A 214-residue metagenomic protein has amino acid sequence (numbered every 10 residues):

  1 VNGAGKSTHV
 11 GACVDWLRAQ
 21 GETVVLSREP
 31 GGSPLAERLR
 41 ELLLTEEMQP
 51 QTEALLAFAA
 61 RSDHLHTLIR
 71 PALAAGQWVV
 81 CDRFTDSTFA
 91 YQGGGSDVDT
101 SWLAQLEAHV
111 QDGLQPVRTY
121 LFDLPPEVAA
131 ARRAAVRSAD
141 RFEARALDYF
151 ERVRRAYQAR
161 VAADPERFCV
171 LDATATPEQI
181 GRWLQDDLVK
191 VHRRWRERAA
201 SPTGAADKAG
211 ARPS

Functional and structural regions predicted by a protein language model:
G3-A4: ATP-binding Walker
S7: Walker A/P-loop
A12-V14, E127-S214: NTP-dependent small-molecule kinase module
E22-Q111, W183, D187: ATP-dependent small-molecule kinase phosphotransfer cores that center on conserved nucleotide phosphate-binding segments
S27, V80, R118-Y120, C169-L171: Hydrophobic/aromatic beta-strand patches that form the interior of the parallel beta-sheet core in alpha/beta enzyme
P30, A60, F84, L124-P125 (+2 more regions): Short beta->alpha linker loops
T88-R155, A159: A glycine- and Lys/Arg-enriched "phosphate-lid" helix/loop adjacent to the NTP-binding pocket of small-molecule kinases
